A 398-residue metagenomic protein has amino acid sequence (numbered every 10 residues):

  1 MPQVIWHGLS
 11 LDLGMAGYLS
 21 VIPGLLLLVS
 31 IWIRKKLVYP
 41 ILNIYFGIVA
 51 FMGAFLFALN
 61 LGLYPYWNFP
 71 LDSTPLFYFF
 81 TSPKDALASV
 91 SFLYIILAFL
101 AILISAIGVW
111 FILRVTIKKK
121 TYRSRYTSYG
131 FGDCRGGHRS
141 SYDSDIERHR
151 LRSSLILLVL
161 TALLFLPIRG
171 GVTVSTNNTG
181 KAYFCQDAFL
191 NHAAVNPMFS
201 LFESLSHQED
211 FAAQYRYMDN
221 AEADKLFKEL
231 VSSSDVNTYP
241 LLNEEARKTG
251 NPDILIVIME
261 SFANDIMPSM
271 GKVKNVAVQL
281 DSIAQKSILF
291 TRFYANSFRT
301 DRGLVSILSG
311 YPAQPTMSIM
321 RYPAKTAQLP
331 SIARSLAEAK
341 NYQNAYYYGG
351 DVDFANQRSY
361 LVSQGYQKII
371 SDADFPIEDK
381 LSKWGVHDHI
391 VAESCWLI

Functional and structural regions predicted by a protein language model:
M1-A212: Transmembrane and membrane-interface helices of multi-pass, inner-membrane envelope-modifying transferases
L151, G171-I398: Soluble catalytic regions of membrane-associated enzymes that act on cell-envelope and secretory-pathway components
